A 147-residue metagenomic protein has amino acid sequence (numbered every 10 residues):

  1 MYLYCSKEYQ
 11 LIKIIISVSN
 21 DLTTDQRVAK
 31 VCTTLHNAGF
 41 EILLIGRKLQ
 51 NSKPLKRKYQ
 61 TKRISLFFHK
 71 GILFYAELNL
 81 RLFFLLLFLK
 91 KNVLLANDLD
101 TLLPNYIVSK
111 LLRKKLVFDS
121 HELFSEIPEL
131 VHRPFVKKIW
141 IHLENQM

Functional and structural regions predicted by a protein language model:
M1-Q50: N-terminal subdomain of nucleotide-sugar transferases
K13, N92-V93: Structural motif
D25, L82, V93-R113, V117-S125: An aromatic- and histidine-rich active-site surface loop
A29-C32, R57-Y59, V108-L111, V131-F135: Short, glycine/charged-enriched secondary-structure capping and boundary segments
Q50-K58: Short loop/helix-cap segments at secondary-structure boundaries that form the rim of catalytic
Y59-L85, E126, V131-V136: A short, charged, and often flexible helix/loop element on the N-terminal side of the glycosyltransferase catalytic
L80-L87, L103, I107-L111, F118 (+1 more regions): Membrane-proximal helix-turn-helix segments that form the acceptor-binding/catalytic region of lipid-linked
